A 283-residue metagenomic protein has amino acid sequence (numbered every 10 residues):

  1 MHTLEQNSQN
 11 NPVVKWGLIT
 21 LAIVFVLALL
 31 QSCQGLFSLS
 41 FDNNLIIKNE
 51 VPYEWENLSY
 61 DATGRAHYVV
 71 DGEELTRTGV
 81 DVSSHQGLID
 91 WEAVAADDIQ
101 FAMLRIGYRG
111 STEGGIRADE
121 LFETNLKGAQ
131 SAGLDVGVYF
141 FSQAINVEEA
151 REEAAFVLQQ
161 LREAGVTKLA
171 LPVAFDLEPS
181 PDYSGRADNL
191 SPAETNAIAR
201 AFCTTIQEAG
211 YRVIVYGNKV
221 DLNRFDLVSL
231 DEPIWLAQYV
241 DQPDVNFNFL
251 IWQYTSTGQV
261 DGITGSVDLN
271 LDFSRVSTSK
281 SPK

Functional and structural regions predicted by a protein language model:
E5-F25: N-terminal Sec-pathway targeting helices
D42-G79, Q86, S229-K283: Functionally critical loop-and-helix segments that line ligand-binding/catalytic clefts of soluble enzyme domains
G72-N196, Q207-A209: Substrate-binding cleft of extracellular glycoside hydrolase catalytic domains
V136, R212-I214, I234: Hydrophobic anchor at the start of a short beta-strand that flanks the dinucleotide cofactor-binding loop
L158-P179, D226-N248: Structural recognition of alpha->loop->beta junctions
I206-N223: Aromatic-lined carbohydrate-recognition surfaces of secreted/lumenal glycan-active proteins
